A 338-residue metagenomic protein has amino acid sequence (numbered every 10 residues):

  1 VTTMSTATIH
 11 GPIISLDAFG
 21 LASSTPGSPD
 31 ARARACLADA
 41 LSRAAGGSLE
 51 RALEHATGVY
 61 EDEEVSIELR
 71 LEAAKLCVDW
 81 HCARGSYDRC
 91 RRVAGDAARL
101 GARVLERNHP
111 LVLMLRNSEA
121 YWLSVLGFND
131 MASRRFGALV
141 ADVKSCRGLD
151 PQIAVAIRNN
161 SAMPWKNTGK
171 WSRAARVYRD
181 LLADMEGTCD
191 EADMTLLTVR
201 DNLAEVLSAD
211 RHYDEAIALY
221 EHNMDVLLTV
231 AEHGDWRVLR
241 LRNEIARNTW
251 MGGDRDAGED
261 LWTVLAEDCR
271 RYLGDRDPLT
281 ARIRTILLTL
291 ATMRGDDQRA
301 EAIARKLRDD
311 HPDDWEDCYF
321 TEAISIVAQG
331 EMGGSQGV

Functional and structural regions predicted by a protein language model:
V1-V338: Intrinsic-disorder-linked linear interaction elements in eukaryotic regulatory proteins
